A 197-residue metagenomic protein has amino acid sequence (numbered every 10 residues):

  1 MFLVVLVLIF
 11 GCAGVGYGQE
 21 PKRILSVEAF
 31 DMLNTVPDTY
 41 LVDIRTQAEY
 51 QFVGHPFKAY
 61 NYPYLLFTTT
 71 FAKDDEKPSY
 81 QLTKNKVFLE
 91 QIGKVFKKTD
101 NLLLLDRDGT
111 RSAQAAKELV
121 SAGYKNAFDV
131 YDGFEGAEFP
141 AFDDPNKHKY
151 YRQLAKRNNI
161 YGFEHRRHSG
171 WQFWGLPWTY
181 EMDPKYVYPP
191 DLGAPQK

Functional and structural regions predicted by a protein language model:
F2-A13: Bacterial N-terminal signal peptides
C12-T35, Q51-D100, T110-K197: Rhodanese-like catalytic fold shared by cysteine-dependent sulfurtransferases and DSP/PTP-type phosphatases
L41-D43: Structural scaffold elements adjacent to functional motifs in cytosolic proteins
T46: Short, glycine/acidic-enriched loop or turn micro-motifs at the edges of active sites
L105: Short, surface-exposed ligand- or partner-binding patches at beta-edge/loop junctions that are enriched in aromatics
